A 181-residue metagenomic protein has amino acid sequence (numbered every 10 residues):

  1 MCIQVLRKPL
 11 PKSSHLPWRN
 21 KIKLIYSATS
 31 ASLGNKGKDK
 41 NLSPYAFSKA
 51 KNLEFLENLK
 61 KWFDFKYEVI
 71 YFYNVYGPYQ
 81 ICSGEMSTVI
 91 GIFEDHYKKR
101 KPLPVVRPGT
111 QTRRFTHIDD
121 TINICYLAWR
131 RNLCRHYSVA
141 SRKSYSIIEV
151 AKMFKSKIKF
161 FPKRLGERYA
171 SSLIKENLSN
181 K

Functional and structural regions predicted by a protein language model:
M1, K38-L42, S83-S87, I118-D120 (+2 more regions): Short, glycine/charged-enriched secondary-structure capping and boundary segments
M1-V75, Y97: N-terminal Rossmann-like NAD(P)+-binding domain of SDR-like oxidoreductases, especially those catalyzing
K8, I81, T88, Y145-S146: Short alpha-helical
K36, P78-I81, I148: Short beta-loop-alpha junction of Rossmann-like oxidoreductase domains
L42-Y45, Y73-S87, R107-I118: Glycine-rich "substrate-gating" loop/helix at the edge of Rossmann-like oxidoreductase active sites
K51-L59, V89, F93, V150 (+1 more regions): Hydrophobic alpha-helix immediately C-terminal to the catalytic Tyr-X-X-X-Lys motif of short-chain
C82-I92, L165-A170: A glycine/serine/threonine-rich, flexible loop-to-helix segment that serves as the NAD(P) cofactor-binding "lid"
D95-K181: C-terminal substrate-binding subdomain of Rossmann-fold SDR/epimerase-dehydratase oxidoreductases
